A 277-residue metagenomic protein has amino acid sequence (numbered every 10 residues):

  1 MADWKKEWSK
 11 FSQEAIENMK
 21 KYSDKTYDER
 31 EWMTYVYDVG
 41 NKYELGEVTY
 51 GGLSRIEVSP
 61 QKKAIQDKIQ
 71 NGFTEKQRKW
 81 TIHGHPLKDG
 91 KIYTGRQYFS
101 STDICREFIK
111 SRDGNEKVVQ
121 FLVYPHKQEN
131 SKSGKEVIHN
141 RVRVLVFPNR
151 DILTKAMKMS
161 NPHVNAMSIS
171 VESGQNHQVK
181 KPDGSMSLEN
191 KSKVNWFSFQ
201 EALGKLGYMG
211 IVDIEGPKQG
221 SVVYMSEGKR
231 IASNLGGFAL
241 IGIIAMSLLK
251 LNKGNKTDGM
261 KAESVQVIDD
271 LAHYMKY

Functional and structural regions predicted by a protein language model:
A2-E7, S59-Y224: Active-site-proximal loop/helix of nucleotide/amide-processing enzymes and allied scaffolds
D3-W32, Y37, E44-V48, L53-E57: Intrinsically disordered, compositionally biased low-complexity regions
Y22-K25, M159, M209, G254 (+1 more regions): Surface-exposed polar/charged interaction patches
T34-V39, V123-P125: Short hydrophobic alpha-helical segments used for membrane anchoring or interfacial signaling
E47-G52, V146-R150, G228: Secondary-structure transition/turn motif
E227-G254, E263, I268: Single-pass alpha-helical membrane anchors
D258-Y277: Cytoplasmic C-terminal tails of single-pass
